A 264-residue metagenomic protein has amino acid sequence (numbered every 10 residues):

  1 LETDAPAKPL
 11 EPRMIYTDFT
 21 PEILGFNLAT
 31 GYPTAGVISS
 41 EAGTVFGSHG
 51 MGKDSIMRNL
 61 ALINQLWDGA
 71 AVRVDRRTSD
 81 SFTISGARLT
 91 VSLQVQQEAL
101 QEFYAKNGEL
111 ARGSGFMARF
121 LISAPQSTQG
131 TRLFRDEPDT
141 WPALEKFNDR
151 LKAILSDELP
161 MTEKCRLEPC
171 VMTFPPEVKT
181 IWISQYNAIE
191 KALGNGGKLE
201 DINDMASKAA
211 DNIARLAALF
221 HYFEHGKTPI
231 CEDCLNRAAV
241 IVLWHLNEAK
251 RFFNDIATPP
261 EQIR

Functional and structural regions predicted by a protein language model:
L1-R264: Phosphate-handling catalytic cores of nucleic-acid transaction enzymes
